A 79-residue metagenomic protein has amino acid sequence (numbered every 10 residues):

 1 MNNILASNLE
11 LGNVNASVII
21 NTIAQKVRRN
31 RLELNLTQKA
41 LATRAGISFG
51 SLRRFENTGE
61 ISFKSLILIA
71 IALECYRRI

Functional and structural regions predicted by a protein language model:
M1-T22: N-terminal flexible/basic segments that precede or flank functional cores
A24, A70-L73: Generic structural concept
Q25, N35-L36, I61-K64: Residue-level signal for the short linker/turn that defines the boundary of a DNA-recognition helix
L32, T43, I71: Alpha-helical residues within the helix-turn-helix
N35-R53: Short alpha-helical DNA-recognition segment
T58-I71: Short, basic-rich loop-to-helix N-cap that marks the start of a DNA-contacting helix
E74-I79: Short C-terminal boundary/hinge segments that cap the last helix of small helical domains
